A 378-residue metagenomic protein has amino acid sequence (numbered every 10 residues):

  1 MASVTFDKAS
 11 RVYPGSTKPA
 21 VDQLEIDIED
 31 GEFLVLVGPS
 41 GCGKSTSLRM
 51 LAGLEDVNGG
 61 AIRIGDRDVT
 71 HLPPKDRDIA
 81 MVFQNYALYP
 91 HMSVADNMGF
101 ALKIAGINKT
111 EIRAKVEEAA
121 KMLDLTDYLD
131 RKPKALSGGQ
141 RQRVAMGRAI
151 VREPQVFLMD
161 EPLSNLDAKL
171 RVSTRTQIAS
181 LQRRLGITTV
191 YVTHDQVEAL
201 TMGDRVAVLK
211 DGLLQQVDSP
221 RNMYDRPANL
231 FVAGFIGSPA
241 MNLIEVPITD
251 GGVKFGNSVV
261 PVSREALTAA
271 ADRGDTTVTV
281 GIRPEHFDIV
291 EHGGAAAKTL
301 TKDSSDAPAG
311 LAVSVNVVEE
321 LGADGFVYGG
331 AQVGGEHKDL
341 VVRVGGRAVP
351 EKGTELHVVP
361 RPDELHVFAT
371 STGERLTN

Functional and structural regions predicted by a protein language model:
M1-S3, R11-Q23, L72-D76: A short, flexible loop at the N-terminus of ABC-type nucleotide-binding domains that lies
T5, D27, R63, H357-V359: ABC ATPase nucleotide-binding domain
G15, E55-R63: Conserved post-Walker A/P-loop segment of ABC ATPase nucleotide-binding domains
V37-P39: The feature captures the beta-strand-to-loop junction immediately N-terminal to the Walker
A52: Helix-to-loop junction immediately C-terminal to a conserved catalytic motif
A61-R63, R67, L213: ATP-binding/catalytic-site motifs of ATP-hydrolyzing domains
P74-F231, F235: ABC ATPase nucleotide-binding domains
P239, G252-N378: Non-catalytic connector elements of ABC transporters
